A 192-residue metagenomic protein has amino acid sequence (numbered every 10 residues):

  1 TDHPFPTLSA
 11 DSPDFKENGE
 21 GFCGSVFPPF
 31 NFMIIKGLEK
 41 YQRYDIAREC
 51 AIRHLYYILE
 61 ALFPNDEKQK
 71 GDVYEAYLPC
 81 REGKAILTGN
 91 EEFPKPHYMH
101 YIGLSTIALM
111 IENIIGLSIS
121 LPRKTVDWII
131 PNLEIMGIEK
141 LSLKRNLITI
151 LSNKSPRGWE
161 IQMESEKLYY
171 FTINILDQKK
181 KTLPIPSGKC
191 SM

Functional and structural regions predicted by a protein language model:
T1-V26, E60-E92, L109-I111, I115 (+4 more regions): Extended glycan-interaction surfaces of carbohydrate-active proteins
A10-S12, R53-L55, L78, T125-N132: A glycine-rich phosphate-binding loop feature that marks nucleotide/adenosyl-phosphate handling sites
F15, G19-F30, I46, K95-G103: Secondary-structure capping and boundary motifs in well-ordered enzyme cores
G24-K40, Y101-E112: Well-ordered alpha-helical segments within folded domains of soluble proteins
E39-I52, S118-R123: Structural helix-adjacent loops and short alpha-helical linkers that scaffold large soluble proteins
G89-L141: Catalytic cores of secreted or luminal carbohydrate-active enzymes
E134-L176: Carbohydrate-binding surface patches
Y169-M192: C-terminal beta-strand-rich structural cap/linker in extracellular carbohydrate-active enzymes
